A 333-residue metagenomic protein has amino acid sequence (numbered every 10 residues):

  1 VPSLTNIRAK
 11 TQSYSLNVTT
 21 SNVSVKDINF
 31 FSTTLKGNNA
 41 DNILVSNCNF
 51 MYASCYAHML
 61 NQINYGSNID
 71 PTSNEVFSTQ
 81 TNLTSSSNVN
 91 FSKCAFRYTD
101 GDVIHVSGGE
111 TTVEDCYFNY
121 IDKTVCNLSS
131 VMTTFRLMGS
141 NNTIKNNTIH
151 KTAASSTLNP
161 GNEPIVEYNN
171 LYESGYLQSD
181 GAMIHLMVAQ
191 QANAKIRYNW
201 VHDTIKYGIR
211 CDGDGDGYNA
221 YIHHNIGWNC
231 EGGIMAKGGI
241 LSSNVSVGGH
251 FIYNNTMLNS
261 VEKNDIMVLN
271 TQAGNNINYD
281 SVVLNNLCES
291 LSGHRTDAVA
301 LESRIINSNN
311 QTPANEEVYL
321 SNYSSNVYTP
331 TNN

Functional and structural regions predicted by a protein language model:
V1-I28, N39: Extended, small-residue-rich solenoid/repeat segments and analogous flexible loops that form exposed scaffolds
V1-N6, E317-N333: Surface beta-loop-beta hairpin patches that serve as ligand-binding interfaces in beta-rich domains
R8-T19, T79-T84, L186-Q190, D203-K206 (+1 more regions): Right-handed parallel beta-helix
S13-Y14, S32-G37, S54-I63, D70-S78 (+10 more regions): Short glycine/acidic-rich loop motifs that flank beta-strands on beta-rich extracellular proteins
S21-F31, D41-S54, N64-N68, S85-G101 (+9 more regions): Right-handed parallel beta-helix
P160-G161, M187, Q191, A300-E302: Aromatic- and carboxylate-enriched substrate-binding clefts and catalytic-loop regions of carbohydrate-active enzymes
